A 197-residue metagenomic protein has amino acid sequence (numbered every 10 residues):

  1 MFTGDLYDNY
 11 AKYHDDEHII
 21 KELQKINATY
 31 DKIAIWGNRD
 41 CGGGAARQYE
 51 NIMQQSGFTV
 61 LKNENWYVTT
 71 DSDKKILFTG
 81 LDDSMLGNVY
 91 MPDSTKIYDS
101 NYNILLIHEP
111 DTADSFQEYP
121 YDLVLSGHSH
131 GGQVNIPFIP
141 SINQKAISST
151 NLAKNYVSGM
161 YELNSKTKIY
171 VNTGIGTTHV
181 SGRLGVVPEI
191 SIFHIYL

Functional and structural regions predicted by a protein language model:
M1-D5, D31-N38, L61-E64, I104-I107 (+2 more regions): Active-site neighborhood of phospho(di)ester-bond hydrolases with catalytic His/Asp-centered motifs
M1-T59: Membrane-embedded segments
L6-N9, N38-G42, W66-V68, D83-L86 (+3 more regions): Solvent-exposed loop/turn segments at secondary-structure junctions within structured extracellular/periplasmic domains
N9-Y13, L81-M85, Y102-N103, A146-S149: Short, flexible loop segments at the rims of nucleotide/cofactor-binding pockets, characterized by
I19, K62, G87-M91, K145-Y156: N-terminal post-signal-peptidase region of extra-cytosolic proteins
L23-T29, K96-D99, Q117-Y119, N164: Short, conserved loop/helix-junction motifs that constitute active-site signature segments in enzyme catalytic cores
R47-N51, Q55-F58, K62-N65, T69-S115 (+2 more regions): Binuclear metal-dependent hydrolase catalytic cores centered on His/Asp/Glu-rich metal-binding motifs
P110-H194: Conserved beta-sheet core of the metallophosphoesterase superfamily
